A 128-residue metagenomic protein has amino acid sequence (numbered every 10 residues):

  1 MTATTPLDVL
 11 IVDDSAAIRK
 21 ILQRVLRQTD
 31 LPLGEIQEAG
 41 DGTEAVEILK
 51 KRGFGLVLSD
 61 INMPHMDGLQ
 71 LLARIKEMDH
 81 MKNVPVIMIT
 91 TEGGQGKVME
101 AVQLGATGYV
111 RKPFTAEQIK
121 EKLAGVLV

Functional and structural regions predicted by a protein language model:
A16-Q37: Two-component/phosphorelay signaling modules centered on CheY-like receiver
E38-E47, G68: Helix N-cap/capping motif at the beta->alpha junctions
E47, L69-K82: Short amphipathic alpha-helix used as the core "switch/output" element in two-component signaling
R52-L58: Active-site beta3 strand of CheY-like receiver
D60, T90: Active-site residues of response regulator receiver
M63: Receiver (REC) domain active-site loop signature in two-component systems and cognate sites in sensor histidine kinases
Q70, G93-G108, E121: Alpha4 helix (beta4-alpha4-beta5 surface) of REC/receiver domains from two-component response regulators
F114-L123: C-terminal output helix
